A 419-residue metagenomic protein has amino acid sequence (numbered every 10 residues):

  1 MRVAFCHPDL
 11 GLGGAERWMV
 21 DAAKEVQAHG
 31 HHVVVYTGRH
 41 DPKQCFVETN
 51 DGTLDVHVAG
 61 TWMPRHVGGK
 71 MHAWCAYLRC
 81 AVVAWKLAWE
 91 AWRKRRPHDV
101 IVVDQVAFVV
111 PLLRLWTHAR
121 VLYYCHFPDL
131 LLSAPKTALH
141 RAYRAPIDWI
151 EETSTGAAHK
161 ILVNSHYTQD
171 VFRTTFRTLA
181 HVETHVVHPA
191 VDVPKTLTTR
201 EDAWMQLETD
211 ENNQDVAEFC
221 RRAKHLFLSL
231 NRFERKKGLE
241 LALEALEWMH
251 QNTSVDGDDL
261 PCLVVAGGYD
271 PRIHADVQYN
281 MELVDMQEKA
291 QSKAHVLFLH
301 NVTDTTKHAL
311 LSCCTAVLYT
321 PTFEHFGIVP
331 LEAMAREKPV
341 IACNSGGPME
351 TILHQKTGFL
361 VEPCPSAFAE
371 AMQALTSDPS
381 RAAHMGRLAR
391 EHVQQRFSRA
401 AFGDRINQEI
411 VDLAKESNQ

Functional and structural regions predicted by a protein language model:
A4, E208-K237, L243-W248, L263-V265: Conserved donor-binding/catalytic core segment of Leloir-type glycosyltransferases
F5-L12, K24-A76, T168, P271: N-terminal strand-loop element at the rim of the active site of nucleotide-sugar-dependent glycosyltransferases
D129, H140-I161: Membrane-proximal helix-turn-helix segments that form the acceptor-binding/catalytic region of lipid-linked
Y167, A190: Carbohydrate-associated surface elements
G267, V277-T305: Nucleotide-activated donor-binding/catalytic signature segment of Leloir-type glycosyltransferases, i.e., the conserved
T322: Aromatic "clamp/platform" in nucleotide-sugar-dependent glycosyltransferases that forms part of the donor/acceptor
P339-A342, I352: Short hydrophobic beta-strand element within catalytic cores of glycosyltransferases and related nucleotide-activated
H354-Q355, F359-S366, A374-P379: Conserved acidic donor-binding segment of nucleotide-sugar-dependent glycosyltransferases
